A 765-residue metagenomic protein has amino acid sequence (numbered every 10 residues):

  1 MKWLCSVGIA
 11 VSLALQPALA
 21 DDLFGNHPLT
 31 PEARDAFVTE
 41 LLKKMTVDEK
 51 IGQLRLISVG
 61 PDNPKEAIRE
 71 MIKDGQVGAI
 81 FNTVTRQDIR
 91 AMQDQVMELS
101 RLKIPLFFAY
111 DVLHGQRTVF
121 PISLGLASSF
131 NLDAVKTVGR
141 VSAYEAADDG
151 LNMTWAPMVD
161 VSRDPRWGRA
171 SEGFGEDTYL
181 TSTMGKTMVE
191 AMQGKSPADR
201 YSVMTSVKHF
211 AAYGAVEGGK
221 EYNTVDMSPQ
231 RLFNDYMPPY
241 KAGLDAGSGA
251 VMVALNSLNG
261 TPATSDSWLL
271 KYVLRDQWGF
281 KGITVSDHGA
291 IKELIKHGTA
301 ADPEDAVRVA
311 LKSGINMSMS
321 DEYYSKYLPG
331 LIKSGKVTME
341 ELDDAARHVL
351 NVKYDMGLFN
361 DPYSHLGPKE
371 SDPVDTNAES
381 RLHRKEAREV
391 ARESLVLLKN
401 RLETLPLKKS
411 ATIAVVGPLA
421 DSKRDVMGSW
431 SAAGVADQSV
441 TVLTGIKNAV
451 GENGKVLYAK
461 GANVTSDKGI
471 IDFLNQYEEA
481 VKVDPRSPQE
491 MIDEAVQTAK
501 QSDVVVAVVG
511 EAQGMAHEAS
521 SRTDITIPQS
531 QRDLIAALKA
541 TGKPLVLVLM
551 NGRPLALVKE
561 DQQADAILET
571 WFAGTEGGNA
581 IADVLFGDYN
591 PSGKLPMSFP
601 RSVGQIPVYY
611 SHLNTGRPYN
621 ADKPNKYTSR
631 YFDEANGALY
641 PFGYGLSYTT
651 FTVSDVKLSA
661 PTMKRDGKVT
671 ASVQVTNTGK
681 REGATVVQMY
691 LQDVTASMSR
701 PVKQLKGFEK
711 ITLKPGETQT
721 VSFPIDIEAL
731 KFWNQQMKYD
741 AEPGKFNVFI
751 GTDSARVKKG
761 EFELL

Functional and structural regions predicted by a protein language model:
C5-Q16: Bacterial N-terminal signal peptides
A20-N734, D740-S754, E761-L765: Glycoside hydrolase catalytic-domain context in secreted enzymes
